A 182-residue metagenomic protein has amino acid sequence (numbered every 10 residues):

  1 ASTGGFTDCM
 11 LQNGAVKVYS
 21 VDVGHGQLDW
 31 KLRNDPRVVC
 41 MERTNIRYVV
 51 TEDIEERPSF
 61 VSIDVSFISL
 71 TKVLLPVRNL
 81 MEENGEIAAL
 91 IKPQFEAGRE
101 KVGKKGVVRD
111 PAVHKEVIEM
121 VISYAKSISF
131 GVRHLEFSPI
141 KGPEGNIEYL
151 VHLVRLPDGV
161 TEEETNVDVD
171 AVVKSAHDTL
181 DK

Functional and structural regions predicted by a protein language model:
A1-G4, V23: Class I SAM-dependent methyltransferase "Motif I" SAM/SAH-binding loop
M10: Aromatic pocket-lining residues of Rossmann-like dinucleotide-binding sites
V16-K72: S-adenosyl-L-methionine
T71-A88: A short glycine-rich, Lys/Arg-flanked "PGG" loop and its adjoining helix->strand segment in the class I
P93-D110: Short, glycine-/aromatic-enriched active-site segment of Class I SAM-dependent methyltransferases
H114-I128: Short alpha-helix
I147-K182: Flexible, glycine-/basic-rich loop-and-beta segments that form/coincide with the SAM-dependent methyltransferase
